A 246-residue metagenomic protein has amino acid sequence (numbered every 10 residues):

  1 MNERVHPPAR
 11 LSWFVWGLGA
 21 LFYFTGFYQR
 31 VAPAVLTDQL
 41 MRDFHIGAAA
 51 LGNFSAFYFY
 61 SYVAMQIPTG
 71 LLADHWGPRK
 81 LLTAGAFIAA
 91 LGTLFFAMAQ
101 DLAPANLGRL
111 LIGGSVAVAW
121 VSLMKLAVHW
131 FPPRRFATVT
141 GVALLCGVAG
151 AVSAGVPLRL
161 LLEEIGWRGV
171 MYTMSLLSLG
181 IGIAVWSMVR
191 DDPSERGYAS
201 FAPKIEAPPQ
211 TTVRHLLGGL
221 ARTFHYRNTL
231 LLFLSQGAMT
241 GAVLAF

Functional and structural regions predicted by a protein language model:
N2-P8, D192-L232: Juxtamembrane intracellular "pre-TM" segments in multi-pass secondary transporters
F14-A48, T69, F246: Extracytoplasmic
V31, F59-I67, A151-V152: Residue-level signature of mid-helix packing/kink "hotspots" within the transmembrane helices of 12-pass Major
P33-V35, Y226-F246: Extracytoplasmic gate region of multi-pass secondary transporters
A64-A103: Conserved MFS/SLC helix-loop-helix module at the cytosolic interface between two early adjacent transmembrane helices
D101-R109, L231-L232: Short hydrophobic/alpha-helical segments at membrane-entry points of transmembrane helices in Major Facilitator
G108-G147: Cytoplasmic helix-loop-helix junction between adjacent transmembrane helices in 12-TM secondary transporters
A143-S194: Helix-loop-helix hairpin linking two adjacent transmembrane segments in secondary transporters
